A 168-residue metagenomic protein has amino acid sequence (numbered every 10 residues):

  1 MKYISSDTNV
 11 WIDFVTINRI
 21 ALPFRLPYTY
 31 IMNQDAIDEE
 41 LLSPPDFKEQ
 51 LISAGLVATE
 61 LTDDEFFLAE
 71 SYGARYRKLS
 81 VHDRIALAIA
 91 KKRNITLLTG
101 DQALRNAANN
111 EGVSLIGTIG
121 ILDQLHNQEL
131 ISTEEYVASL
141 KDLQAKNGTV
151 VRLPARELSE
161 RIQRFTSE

Functional and structural regions predicted by a protein language model:
K2-I95, Q102, V113, A138-L140 (+1 more regions): Active-site-proximal, substrate-binding regions of enzyme catalytic domains and RNA-binding/basic surfaces
L22, I116, N147-G148: A short hydrophobic/aromatic micro-motif that marks alpha-helical segments and, especially, helix-coil
D38, R105, D123: Positions that flank functional sites
K91, N109, H126-N127: Short polybasic/polar patches that bind polyanions
Q102-A103, G120: Short, ordered loop/turn segments at secondary-structure junctions
N106, N110-I116: A short alpha->loop->secondary-structure connector
I121-T166: Hydrophobic alpha-helical interaction segments
